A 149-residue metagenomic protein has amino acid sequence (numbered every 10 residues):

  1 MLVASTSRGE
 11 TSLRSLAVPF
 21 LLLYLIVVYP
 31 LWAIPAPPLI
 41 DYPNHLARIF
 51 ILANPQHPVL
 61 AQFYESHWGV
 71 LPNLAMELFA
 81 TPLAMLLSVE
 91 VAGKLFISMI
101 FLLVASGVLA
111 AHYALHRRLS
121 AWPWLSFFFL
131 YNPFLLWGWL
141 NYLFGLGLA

Functional and structural regions predicted by a protein language model:
M1-V28: Start-transfer (signal-anchor) and selected internal transmembrane alpha helices of multi-pass inner/ER membrane
S15, S88-F96, W122: Membrane-interface starts of transmembrane alpha-helices
Y29-L60: Extracytoplasmic loop-helix module adjacent to an early transmembrane segment
A36, A92-L102, L140: Hydrophobic alpha-helical transmembrane segments of multi-pass membrane proteins
A47-N54, Y64-V89: Short hydrophobic/aromatic helix or loop-helix immediately within or flanking a transmembrane segment in polytopic
L95-H116: Transmembrane-helix motifs of polytopic, lipid-linked glycan transferases
W122-Y131: Transmembrane and membrane-interface helices of multi-pass, inner-membrane envelope-modifying transferases
W137-F144: Short acidic/glycine- and proline-prone juxtamembrane loop motifs at membrane-interface regions of multi-pass membrane
